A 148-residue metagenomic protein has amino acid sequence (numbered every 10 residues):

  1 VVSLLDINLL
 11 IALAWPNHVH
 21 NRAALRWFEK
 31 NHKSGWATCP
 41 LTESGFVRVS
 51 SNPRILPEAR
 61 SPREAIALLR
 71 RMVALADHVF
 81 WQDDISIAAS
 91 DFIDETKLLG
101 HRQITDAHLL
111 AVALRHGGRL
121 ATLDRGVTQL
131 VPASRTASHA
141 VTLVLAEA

Functional and structural regions predicted by a protein language model:
V1-T38, S50-A67, P132-R135, A146-A148: Short, well-structured N-terminal submotif of metal-dependent ribonuclease cores
L10, E43-F46, V127-T128: A generic structural signal for short hydrophobic patches within well-formed alpha-helices
P16, P40-S44, I66-L98: Acidic catalytic patch
N31, M72-V73, A113: A generic structural signal for well-ordered alpha-helical segments
G35, D77-V79, H139-T142: Conserved beta-strand segments of alpha/beta enzyme cores
S86-L99, A107-A148: Acidic, PIN/NYN-like endoribonuclease modules and their adjacent C-terminal/linker elements
